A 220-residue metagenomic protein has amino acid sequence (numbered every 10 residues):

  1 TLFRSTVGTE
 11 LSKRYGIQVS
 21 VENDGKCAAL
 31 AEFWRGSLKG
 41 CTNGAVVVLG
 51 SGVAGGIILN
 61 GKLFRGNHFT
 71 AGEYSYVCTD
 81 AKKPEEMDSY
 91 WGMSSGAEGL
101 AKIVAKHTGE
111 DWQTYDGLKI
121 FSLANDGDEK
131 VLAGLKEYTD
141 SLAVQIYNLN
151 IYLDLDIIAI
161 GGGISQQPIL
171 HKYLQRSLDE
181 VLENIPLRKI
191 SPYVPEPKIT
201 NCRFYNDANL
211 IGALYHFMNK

Functional and structural regions predicted by a protein language model:
T6: Conformationally flexible catalytic loops at phosphate/diphosphate-handling active centers
T9, K13-I17, A31-G40, A81-K220: ATP-binding/phosphotransfer module of carbohydrate and carboxylate kinases, centering on a glycine-rich
V19-G25: General beta-strand structural signal in soluble alpha/beta enzymes
S20, A45-V47, T200: Hydrophobic/aromatic beta-strand patches that form the interior of the parallel beta-sheet core in alpha/beta enzyme
D24, G50, A213: Active-site glycine-centered loops adjacent to acidic/histidine catalytic or metal-binding residues that shape
A28: Proteins enriched for Cys/Gly/acidic motifs involved in redox and nucleic-acid/cofactor modification
K39-S94: Glycine-rich phosphate-binding loop of actin/hexokinase-like ATP-binding domains
